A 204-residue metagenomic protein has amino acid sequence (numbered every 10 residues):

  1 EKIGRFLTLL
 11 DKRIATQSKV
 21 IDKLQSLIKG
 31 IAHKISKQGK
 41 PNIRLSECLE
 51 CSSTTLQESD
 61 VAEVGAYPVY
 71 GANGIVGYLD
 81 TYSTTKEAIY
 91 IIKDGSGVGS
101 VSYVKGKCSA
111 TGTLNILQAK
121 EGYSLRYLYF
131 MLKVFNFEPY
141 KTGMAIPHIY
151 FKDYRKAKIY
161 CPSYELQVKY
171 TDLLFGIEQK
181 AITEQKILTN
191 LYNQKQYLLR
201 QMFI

Functional and structural regions predicted by a protein language model:
E1-P41, K158-I204: Amphipathic alpha-helical coiled-coil/heptad-repeat segments
K23-S26, K34-G71: Non-catalytic DNA-recognition/assembly elements of restriction-modification systems
G30, K40-I43, Y123, I149: A broad, structural micro-motif
S59-V61, K141-M144, Q185-T189: A short, aromatic/hydrophobic, helix- or strand-capping loop or linear motif that either lines the entrance/gate
P68, N115, D172: Conserved, well-structured core segments
G71-K133, T142-I146, Y150-Y154: A short beta-sheet element
